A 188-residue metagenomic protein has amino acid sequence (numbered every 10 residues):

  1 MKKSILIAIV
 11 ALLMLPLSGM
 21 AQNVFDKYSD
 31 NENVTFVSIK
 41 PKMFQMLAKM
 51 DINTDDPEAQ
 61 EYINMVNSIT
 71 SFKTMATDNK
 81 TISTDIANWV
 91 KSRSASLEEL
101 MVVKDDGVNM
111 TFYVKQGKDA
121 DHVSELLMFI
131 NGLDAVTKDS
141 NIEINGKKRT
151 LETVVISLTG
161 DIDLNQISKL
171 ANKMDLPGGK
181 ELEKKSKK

Functional and structural regions predicted by a protein language model:
M1-D26: Bacterial Sec-dependent N-terminal signal peptides
P16-M20, N31, M65, N88 (+3 more regions): Mature, folded catalytic cores of secreted/periplasmic enzymes
N23, P41, A48-T54, N67 (+3 more regions): Localized chelating/binding microdomains that coordinate divalent metal ions or stabilize phosphate-bearing
D26-D85, W89: Early exported N-terminus immediately downstream of N-terminal targeting peptides
P41, D78, Q116-K118, I130-D134 (+1 more regions): A mature extracytoplasmic/lumenal domain signature
I69, W89, R93-S96, K173 (+1 more regions): Structured segments of extracytoplasmic/periplasmic soluble domains in secreted or envelope-associated proteins
D85-T153: Surface-exposed, polar helix/loop patches in the mature regions of secreted/periplasmic/lumenal proteins that form
T150-K188: C-terminal partner/receptor-binding element of secreted or periplasmic proteins
